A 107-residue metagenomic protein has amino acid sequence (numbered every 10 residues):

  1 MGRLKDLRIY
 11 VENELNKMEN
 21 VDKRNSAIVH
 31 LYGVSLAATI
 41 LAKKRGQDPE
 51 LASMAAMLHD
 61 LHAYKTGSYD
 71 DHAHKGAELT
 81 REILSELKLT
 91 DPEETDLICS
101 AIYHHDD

Functional and structural regions predicted by a protein language model:
M1-D107: Metal-dependent phosphohydrolase cores
